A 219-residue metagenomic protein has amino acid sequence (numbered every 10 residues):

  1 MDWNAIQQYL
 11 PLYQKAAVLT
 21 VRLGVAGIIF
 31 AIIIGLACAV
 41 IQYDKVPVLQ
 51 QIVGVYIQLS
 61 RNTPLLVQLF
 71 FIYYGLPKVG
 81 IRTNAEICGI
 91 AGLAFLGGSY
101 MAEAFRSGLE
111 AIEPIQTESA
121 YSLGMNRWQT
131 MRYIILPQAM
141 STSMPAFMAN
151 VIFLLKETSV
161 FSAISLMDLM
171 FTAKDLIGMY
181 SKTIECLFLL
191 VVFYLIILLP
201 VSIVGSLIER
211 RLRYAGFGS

Functional and structural regions predicted by a protein language model:
M1-S219: Transmembrane alpha-helices and adjacent helix-loop boundaries
